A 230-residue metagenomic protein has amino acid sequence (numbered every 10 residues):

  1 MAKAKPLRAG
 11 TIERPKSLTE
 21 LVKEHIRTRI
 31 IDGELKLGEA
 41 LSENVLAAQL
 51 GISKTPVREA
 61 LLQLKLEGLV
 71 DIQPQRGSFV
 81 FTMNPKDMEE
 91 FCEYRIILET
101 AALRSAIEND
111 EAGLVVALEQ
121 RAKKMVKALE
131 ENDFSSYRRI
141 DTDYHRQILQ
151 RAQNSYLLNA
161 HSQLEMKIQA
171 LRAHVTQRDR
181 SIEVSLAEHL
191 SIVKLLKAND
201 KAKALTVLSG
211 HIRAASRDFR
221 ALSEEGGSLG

Functional and structural regions predicted by a protein language model:
M1-E108, R146, Q150, S216 (+1 more regions): Short linear motifs at protein or domain termini
S17, V115-V116, R180-E183: Short helix-capping and inter-helix turn/linker motifs at the boundaries of alpha-helical repeat units
A40, E93, S162, A173-T176 (+1 more regions): Short capping/connector residues at structural and topological boundaries
I52, N132, N199: Residue-level signal for the nucleotide or nucleotide-sugar donor/cofactor binding architecture
R58-E59, N109-A112, S136-Y137, Y156-N159 (+2 more regions): Juxtamembrane/interface motifs at transmembrane-helix termini
L66, V70-D71, L164-M166, R180-I182: Mobile beta-alpha loop/short-helix "lid" or hinge segments that flank ligand
F91, L103, E108-A173, A187-L195 (+1 more regions): Conserved amphipathic alpha-helical segments that form helical-bundle/coiled-coil interaction surfaces
N154, A170-R178, A198, A214-E225: Amphipathic C-terminal alpha-helical segment
